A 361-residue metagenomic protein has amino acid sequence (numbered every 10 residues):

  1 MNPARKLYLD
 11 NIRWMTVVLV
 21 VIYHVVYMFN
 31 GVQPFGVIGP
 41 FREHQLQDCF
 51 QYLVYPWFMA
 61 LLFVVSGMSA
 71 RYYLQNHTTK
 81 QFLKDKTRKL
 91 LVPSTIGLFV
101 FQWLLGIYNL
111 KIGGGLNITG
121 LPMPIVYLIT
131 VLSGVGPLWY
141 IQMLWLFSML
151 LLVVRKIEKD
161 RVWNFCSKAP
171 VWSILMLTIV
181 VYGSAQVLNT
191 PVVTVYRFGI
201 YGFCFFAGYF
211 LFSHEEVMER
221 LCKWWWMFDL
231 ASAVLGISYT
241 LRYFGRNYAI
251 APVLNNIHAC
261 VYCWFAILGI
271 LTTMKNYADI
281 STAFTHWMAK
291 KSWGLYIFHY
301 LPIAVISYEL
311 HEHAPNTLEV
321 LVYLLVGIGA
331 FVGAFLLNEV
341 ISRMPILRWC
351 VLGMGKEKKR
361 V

Functional and structural regions predicted by a protein language model:
M1-V180, N189-V192, E312-V361: Membrane-cytosol interface segments of multi-pass membrane proteins, especially ER/Golgi lipid-handling enzymes
N2-K6, H77-Q81, E158-C166, F212-W225 (+1 more regions): Membrane-interface helix-boundary motifs at transmembrane edges
V21-V25, M176-V187, A231-F244: Aromatic-anchored segments of alpha-helical transmembrane domains
Q47-A60, I129-M143, S184-C204, R220-C222 (+1 more regions): Interfacial loop-to-helix transition and helix-capping segments at the boundaries of transmembrane helices
S66-A70, L146, L150, V154 (+4 more regions): Transmembrane alpha-helical segments
K86-S94, M227-S232, K291, L295: Junctions where cytoplasmic loops transition into the N-terminal start of transmembrane alpha-helices in multi-pass
G97, A233-M344: Alpha-helical transmembrane segments of multi-pass integral membrane proteins
K168-H214: Loop-centered beta-sheet repeat module
